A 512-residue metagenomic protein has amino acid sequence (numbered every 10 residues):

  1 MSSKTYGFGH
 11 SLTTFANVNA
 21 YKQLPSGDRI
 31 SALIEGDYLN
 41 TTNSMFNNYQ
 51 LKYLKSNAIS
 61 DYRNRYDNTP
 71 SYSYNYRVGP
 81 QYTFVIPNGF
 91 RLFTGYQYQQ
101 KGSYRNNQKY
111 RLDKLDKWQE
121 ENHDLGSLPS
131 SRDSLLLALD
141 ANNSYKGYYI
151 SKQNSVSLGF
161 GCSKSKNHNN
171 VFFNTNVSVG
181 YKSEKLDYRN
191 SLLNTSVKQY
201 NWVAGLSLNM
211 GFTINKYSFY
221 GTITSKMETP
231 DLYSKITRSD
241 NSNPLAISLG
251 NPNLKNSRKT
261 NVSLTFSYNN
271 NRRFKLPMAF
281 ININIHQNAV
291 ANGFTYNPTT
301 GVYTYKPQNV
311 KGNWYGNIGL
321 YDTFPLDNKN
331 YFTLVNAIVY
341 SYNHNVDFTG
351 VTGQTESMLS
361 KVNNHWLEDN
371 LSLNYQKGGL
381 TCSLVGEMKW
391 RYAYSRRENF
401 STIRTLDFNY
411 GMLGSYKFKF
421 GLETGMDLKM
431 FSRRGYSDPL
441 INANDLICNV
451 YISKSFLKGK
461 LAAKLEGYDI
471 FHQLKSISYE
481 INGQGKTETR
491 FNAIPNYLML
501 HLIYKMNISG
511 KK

Functional and structural regions predicted by a protein language model:
M1-K512: Primarily recognizes Gram-negative and organellar outer-membrane beta-barrels
